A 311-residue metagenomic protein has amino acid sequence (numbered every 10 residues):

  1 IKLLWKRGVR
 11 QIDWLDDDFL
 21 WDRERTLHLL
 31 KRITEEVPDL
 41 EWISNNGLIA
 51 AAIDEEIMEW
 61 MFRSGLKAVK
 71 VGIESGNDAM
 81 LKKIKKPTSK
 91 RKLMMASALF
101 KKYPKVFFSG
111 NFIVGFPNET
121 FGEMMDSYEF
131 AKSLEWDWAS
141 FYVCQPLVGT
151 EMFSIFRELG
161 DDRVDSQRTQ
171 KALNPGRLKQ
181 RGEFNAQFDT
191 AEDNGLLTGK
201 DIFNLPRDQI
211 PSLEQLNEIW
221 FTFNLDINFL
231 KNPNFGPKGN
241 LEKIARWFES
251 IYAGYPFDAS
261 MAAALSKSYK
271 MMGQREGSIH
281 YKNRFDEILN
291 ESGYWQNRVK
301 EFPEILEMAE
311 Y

Functional and structural regions predicted by a protein language model:
V9, Y255-P256, L289-G293: Short coil turns that delineate tetratricopeptide repeat
L15-F19: Glycine-rich Rossmann NAD(P)(H)-binding loop
L20-R23, T34-A253, H280-E287: A structural motif corresponding to the C-terminal lobe/cap of the Radical SAM core domain
Y294-Y311: TPR/TPR-like alpha-solenoid helical repeat scaffolds
